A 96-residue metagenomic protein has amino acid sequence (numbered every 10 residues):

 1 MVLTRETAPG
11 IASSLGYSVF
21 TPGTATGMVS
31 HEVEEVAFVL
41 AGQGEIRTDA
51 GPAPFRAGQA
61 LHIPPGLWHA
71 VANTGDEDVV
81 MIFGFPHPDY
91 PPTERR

Functional and structural regions predicted by a protein language model:
M1-M28, G84-P86: A short glycine-rich, His/Asp/Glu-containing loop-to-beta-strand
G10-S14, A70-R96: Double-stranded beta-helix
G16-S18, Q59, H69: Hydrophobic/aromatic beta-strand elements that line small-molecule binding cavities or substrate pockets in beta-rich
Y17-P22, S30-I46: Short, conserved beta-strand element in jelly-roll/cupin
T26-M28, I46-R47, I63, H69-G75: Short beta-strand His + acidic residue motifs that chelate non-heme Fe in jelly-roll/DSBH and cupin folds
E32, G51, L67-W68, E77: A generic "binding-loop/recognition-motif" signal
A50-P65: Short acidic-glycine-tyrosine-enriched beta hairpin
